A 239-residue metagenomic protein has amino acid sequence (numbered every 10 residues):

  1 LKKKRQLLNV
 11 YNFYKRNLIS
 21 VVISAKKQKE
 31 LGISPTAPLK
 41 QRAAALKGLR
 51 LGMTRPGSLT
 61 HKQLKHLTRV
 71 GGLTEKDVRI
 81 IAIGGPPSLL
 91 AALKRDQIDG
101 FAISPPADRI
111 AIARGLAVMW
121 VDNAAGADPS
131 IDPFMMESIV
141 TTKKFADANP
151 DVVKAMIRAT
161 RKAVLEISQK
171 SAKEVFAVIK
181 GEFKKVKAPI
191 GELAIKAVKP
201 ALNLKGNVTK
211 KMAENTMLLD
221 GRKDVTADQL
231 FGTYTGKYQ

Functional and structural regions predicted by a protein language model:
L1-E75, I80-I83, D99-P105, D122 (+1 more regions): Short, glycine-/small- and polar/acidic-enriched structural segments that line small-molecule recognition paths
R5, L73, L116, K185-A188 (+1 more regions): Helix N-cap/coil-helix junction residues
Q28-T36, G126-D132, K199-K210: Short, solvent-exposed loop/beta-turn-alpha elements that line the ligand-binding surface or hinge of extracytoplasmic
S88-G181: Pocket-lining segment of extracytoplasmic ligand-binding domains
A146-K223: Secondary-structure end/capping motifs
M217-Q239: Conserved C-terminal helix/tail region of periplasmic/extracytoplasmic solute-binding proteins
